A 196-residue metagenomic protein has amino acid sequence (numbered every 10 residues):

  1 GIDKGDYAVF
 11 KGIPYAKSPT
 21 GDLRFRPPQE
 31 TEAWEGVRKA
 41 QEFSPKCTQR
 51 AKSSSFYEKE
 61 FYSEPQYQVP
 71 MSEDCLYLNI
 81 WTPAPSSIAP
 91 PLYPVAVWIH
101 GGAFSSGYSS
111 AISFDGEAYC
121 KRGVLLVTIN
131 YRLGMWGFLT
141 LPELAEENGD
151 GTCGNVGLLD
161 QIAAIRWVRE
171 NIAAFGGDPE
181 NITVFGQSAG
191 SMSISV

Functional and structural regions predicted by a protein language model:
G1-L158, P179: Non-catalytic accessory segments of hydrolases
N79-T82, R169, A173: Generic structural signal for well-ordered alpha-helical scaffold segments
I99-G101, V184-G190: Acidic/histidine-rich, metal-coordinating catalytic segments
I112, Q161, Q187-G190: Active-site-proximal structural scaffolding
V156, V168, F175-Q187: Alpha/beta-hydrolase fold nucleophile elbow
Q161-R169: Short, well-ordered amphipathic alpha-helical segments that serve as non-catalytic structural scaffolds within diverse
S191-V196: Short glycine-enriched nucleophile-adjacent loop and the immediately C-terminal alpha-helix near the catalytic center
